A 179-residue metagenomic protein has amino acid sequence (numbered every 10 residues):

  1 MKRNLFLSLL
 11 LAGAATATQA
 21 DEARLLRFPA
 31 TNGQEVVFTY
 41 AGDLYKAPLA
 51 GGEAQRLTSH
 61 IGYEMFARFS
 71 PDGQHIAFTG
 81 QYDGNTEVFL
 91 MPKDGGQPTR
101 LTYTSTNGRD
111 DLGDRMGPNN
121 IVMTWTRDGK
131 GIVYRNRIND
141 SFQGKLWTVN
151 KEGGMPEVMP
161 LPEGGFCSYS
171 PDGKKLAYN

Functional and structural regions predicted by a protein language model:
M1-N4: Positively charged n-region of N-terminal signal peptides that target proteins for export
S8-L9, G33: A periodicity- and composition-biased signal for non-globular, repetitive helical segments
L9-T18: Hydrophobic h-region of N-terminal signal peptides that target proteins for export in Gram-negative bacteria
A17, G95, L161: Conserved short-loop catalytic and cofactor-binding motifs
A20-L26, G52-A54: A short helix->beta-strand "capping" segment at the edge of beta-propeller domains
A23-E35, G62-T79, T106-R135, P156-N179: Conserved beta-propeller blade repeats
Q34-E35, T39-R56, H75, G80-S105 (+3 more regions): Beta-propeller blade-edge and WD-like acidic-aromatic loop motif
